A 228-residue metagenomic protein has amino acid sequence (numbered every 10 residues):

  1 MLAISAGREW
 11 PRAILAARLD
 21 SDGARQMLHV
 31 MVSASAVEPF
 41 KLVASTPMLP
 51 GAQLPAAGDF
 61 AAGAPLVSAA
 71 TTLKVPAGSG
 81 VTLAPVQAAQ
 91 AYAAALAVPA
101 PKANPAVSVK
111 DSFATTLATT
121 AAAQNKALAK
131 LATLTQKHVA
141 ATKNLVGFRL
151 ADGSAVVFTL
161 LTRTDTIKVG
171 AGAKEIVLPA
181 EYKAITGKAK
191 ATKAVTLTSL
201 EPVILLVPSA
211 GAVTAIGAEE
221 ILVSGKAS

Functional and structural regions predicted by a protein language model:
M1, A57-L134: Core segments of small alpha/beta cavity-forming domains
M1-A24, T133-I176: Surface-exposed, charged secondary-structure patches
G7-A91, S154-A155, A189-S228: Short beta-strand edge/turn micro-motifs at domain boundaries
A97, T162, A210: Residue-level marker of positions within ordered structural domains that often coincide with functionally constrained
A127-A129, K137-A141, I185-K188: Short amphipathic alpha-helical surface micro-motifs
D165-I167, G172-L206: C-terminal soluble interaction/assembly domains
